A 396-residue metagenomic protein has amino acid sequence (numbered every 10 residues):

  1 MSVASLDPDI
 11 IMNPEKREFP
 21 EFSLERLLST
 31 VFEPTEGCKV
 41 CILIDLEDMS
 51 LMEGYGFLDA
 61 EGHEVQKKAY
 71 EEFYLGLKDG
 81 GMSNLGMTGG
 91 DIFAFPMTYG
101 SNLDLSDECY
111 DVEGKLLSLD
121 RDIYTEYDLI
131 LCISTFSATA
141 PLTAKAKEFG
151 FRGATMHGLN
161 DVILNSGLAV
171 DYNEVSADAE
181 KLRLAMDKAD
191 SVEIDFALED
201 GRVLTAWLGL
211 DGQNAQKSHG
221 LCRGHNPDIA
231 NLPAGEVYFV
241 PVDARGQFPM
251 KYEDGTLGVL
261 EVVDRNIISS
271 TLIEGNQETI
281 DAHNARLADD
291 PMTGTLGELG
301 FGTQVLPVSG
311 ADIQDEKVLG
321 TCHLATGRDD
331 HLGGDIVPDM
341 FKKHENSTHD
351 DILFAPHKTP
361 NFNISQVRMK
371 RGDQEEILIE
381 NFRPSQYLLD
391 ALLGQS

Functional and structural regions predicted by a protein language model:
M1-Q247, Y252-G255, R368-S396: Active-site bordering "gate/hinge" segments that shape substrate access to catalytic or cofactor-binding pockets
C41, D195, P249, E261 (+3 more regions): Structured core elements
Y127, R245, L257, L296 (+1 more regions): Short, surface-exposed beta-edge/turn micro-motifs
P141-A144, N165-L168, A206-G209, K217-G220 (+5 more regions): A short secondary-structure junction signal
K188, V242, T293, E316-V318 (+1 more regions): A short, structural micro-pattern
V237-A282: Oxyanion-binding "anion nests"
S269-G334: Dual-mode signal for accessory low-complexity, basic/Gly-rich regions
L324, D329-Q395: Internal helix-turn-beta structural module
